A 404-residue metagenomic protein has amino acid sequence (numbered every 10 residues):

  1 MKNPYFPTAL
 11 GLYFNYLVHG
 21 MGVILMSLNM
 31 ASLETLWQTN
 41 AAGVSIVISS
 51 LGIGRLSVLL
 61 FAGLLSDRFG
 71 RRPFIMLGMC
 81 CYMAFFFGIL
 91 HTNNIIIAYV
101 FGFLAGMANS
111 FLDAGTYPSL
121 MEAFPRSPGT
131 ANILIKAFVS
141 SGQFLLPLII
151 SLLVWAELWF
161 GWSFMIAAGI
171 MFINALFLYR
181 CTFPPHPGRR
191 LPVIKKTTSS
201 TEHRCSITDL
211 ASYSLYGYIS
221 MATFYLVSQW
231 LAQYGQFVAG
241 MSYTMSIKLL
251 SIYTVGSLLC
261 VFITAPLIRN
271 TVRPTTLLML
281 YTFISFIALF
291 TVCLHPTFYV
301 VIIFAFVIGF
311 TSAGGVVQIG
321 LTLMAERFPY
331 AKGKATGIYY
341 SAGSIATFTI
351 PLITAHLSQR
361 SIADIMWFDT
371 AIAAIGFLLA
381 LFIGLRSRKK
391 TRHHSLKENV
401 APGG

Functional and structural regions predicted by a protein language model:
M26-S27, S206-S251, L258: Extracytoplasmic gate region of multi-pass secondary transporters
S57-N94: Conserved MFS/SLC helix-loop-helix module at the cytosolic interface between two early adjacent transmembrane helices
V58-G70, C260-R273, S358: Helix-to-loop junctions at the C-terminal end of transmembrane segments in multipass secondary transporters
F101-A137: Cytoplasmic helix-loop-helix junction between adjacent transmembrane helices in 12-TM secondary transporters
F111-F124, G314-F328: Intracellular juxtamembrane helix-capping segments at the cytosolic ends of symmetry-related transmembrane helices
S127, A131-H186: Helix-loop-helix hairpin linking two adjacent transmembrane segments in secondary transporters
P274-I319: C-terminal transmembrane helical hairpin of 12-TM major facilitator-type secondary transporters
A325-S361, D369: A late C-terminal transmembrane helix in Major Facilitator Superfamily
